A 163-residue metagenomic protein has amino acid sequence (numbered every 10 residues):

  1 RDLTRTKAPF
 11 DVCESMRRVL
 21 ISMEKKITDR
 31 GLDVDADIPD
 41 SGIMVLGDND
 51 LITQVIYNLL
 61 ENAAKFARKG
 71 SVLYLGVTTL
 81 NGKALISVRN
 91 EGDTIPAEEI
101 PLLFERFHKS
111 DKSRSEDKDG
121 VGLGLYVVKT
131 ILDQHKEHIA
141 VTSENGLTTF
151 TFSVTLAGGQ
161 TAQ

Functional and structural regions predicted by a protein language model:
R1-R5, M44-G47: Conserved micro-motifs of the catalytic ATP-binding
T6-P9, T28, D33-I43: Conserved catalytic submotifs in the C-terminal HATPase_c
A63-A64: Short helix-loop "hinge" at the ATP-lid/N-box region of the Bergerat-fold HATPase_c
G70-G82: Short beta-strand/loop element within the Bergerat-fold HATPase_c
I95-H108: Short conserved segment of the HATPase_c
G124, V128: Short alpha-helical Gxxx[C/S/T] motif in the catalytic ATP-binding
K136-E137: Conserved glycine-rich
